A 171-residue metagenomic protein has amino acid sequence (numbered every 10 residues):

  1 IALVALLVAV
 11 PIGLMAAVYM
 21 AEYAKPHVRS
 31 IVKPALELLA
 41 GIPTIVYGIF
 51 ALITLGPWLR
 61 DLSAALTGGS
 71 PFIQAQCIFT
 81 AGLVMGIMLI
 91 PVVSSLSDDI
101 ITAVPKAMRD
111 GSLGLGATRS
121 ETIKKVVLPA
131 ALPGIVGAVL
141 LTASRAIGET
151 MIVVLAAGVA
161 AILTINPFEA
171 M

Functional and structural regions predicted by a protein language model:
I1, G48-I87, A157-A160: Membrane-interfacial helix termini and adjacent extracytoplasmic/periplasmic loops of multi-pass transporters
I1-L7, K25, P71: Periplasmic/extracellular loop-to-transmembrane helix junction in inner-membrane transport proteins
L3-V4, V8, I12, A16 (+1 more regions): Hydrophobic alpha-helical transmembrane segments of multipass integral membrane proteins, especially permease/channel
A9-I12, L36-T44, F72-D98, P129 (+1 more regions): Faces of alpha-helical transmembrane segments in polytopic inner-membrane proteins
P11-L14, A24-V28, L96-D110, R119-E121 (+1 more regions): Transmembrane helix boundary and interhelical loop/hinge segments in multi-pass membrane proteins
I12-A51, S95-L96: Cytoplasmic-entry segments and transmembrane alpha-helices of multi-pass inner-membrane transporters
S95-S97, L113, R119-V154: Transmembrane alpha-helices
A146-M171: Glycine-rich helix-loop "coupling/hinge" segments at transmembrane-helix boundaries in multipass transporters
